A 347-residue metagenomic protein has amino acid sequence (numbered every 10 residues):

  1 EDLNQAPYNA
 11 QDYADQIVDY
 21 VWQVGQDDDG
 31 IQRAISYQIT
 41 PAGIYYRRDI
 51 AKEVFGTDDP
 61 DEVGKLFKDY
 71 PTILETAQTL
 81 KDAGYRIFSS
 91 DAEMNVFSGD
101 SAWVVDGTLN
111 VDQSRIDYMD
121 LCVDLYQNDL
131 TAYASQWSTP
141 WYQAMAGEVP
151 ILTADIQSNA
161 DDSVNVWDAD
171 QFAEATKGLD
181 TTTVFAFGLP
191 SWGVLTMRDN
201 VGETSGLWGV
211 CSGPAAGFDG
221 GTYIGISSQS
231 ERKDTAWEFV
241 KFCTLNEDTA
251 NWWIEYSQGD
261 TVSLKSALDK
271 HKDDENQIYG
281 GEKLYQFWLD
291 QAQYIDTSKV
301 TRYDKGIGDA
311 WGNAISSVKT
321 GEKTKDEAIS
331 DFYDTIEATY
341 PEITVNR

Functional and structural regions predicted by a protein language model:
N4-Q16, W22-F97, A102-T139, A160 (+2 more regions): Helix-loop-helix "hinge/cap" segment bordering the ligand-binding cleft or interdomain interface
Y8-D12, E62, T235, T249-N251 (+3 more regions): Conserved N-terminal structural module of periplasmic/extracytoplasmic solute-binding proteins
Q26-D27, S36, A215-D219, G308-D309: Short, flexible turn/loop "capping" segments at secondary-structure junctions
Q32-A34, K81-D91, N246-S257, A338-R347: Bilobed periplasmic-binding protein-like "clamshell/Venus-flytrap" ligand-binding domains
T40-G43, I50-A51, M94-N95, S191-L195 (+2 more regions): Solvent-exposed loop/turn segments at secondary-structure junctions within structured extracellular/periplasmic domains
E53-V54, G306, A310-G321: Solvent-exposed, amphipathic alpha-helical segments
S114-R232, E238: Extracytoplasmic/periplasmic substrate-binding proteins
L195, G217-F218, T222-Y303, R347: Mature extracytoplasmic/periplasmic domains
